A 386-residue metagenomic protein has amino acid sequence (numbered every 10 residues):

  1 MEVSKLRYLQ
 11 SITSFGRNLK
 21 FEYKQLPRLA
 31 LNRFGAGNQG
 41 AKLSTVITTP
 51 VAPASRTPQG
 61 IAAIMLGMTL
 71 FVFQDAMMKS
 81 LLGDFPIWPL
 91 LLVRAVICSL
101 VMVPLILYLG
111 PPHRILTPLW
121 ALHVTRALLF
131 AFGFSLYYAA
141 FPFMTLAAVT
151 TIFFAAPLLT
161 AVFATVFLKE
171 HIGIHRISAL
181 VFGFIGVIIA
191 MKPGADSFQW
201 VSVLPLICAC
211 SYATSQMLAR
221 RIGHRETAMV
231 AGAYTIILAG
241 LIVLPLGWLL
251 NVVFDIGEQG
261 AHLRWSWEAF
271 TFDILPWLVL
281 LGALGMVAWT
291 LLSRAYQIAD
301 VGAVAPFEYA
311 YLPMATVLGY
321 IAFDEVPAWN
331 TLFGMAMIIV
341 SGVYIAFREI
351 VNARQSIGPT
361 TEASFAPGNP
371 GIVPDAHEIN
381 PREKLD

Functional and structural regions predicted by a protein language model:
S44, Q59-A63, D84-F132, S211-S215 (+1 more regions): Transmembrane alpha-helices of multi-pass small-molecule transport proteins
S44-V46, P313-D386: C-terminal-most transmembrane helix of multi-pass membrane proteins
Q59-M65, P112-L136, W200-L206, G257-V287: Loop-to-transmembrane-helix transition segments
L81, L90, A140, L146 (+6 more regions): Hydrophobic/aromatic residues within transmembrane alpha-helices of multi-pass small-molecule transporters
P89-L92, V96, F141-L168, V301-L318: Specific alpha-helical transmembrane segments that line the substrate/conduction pathway and gating interfaces
T150-A155, I222-L238, M286-Y320: Helix-helix packing/entry segments at the starts of transmembrane helices
F153, K169-I189, A195-S202, I321-S341: Loop-to-transmembrane alpha-helix entry segments
S197-G260, R264, E268, I357-D386: Transmembrane alpha-helical segments that form core, pore/gating elements of small-molecule transporters/exporters
